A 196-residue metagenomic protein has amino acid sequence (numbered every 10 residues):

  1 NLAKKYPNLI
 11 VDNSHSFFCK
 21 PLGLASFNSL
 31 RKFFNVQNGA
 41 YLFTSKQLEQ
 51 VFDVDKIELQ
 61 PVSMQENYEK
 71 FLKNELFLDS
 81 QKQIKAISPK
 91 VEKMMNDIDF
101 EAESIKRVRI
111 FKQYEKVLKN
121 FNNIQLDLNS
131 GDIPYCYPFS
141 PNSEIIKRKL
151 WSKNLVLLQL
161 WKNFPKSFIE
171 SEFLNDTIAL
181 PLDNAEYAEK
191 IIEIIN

Functional and structural regions predicted by a protein language model:
N1-G23: Catalytic PLP-binding core of fold-type I/II PLP enzymes
G23-S63: Active-site PLP attachment segment
Q47-V91: Active-site C-terminal subdomain of aminotransferase-like
Q50, N142-L150, E186-I191: Short, conserved charged micro-motifs
I87-E115, I124-S140: Conserved glycine-rich beta-strand-loop-beta hairpin in the small C-terminal domain of fold type I
L128-F139, S143-I178: Conserved PLP cofactor-binding pocket of PLP-dependent enzymes
K166-N196: PLP-dependent enzyme catalytic core of the Aspartate aminotransferase-like
